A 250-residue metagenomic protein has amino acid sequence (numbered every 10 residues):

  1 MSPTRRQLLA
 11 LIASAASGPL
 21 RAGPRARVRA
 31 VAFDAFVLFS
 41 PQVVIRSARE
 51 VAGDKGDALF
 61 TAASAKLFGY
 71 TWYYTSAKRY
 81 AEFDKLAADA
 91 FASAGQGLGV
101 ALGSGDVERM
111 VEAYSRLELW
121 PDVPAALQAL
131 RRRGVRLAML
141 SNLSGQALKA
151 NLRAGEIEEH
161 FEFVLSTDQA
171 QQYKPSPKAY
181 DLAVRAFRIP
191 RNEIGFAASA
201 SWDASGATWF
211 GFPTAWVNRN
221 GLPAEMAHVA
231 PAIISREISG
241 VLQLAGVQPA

Functional and structural regions predicted by a protein language model:
M1-P24: N-terminal export signals
T4, L11-A13, Q128, L140 (+2 more regions): Asp-based, Mg2+/Mn2+-dependent phosphohydrolase catalytic module
G23-A65: Active-site neighborhood of HAD-like aspartate-dependent phosphohydrolases
R25-A26, R133-V135, F187-P190: Glycine-rich phosphate-binding loop signature in dinucleotide/nucleotide-binding domains
I45, F60, S64, D84 (+2 more regions): An amphipathic alpha-helix signature
G53-T61, L98-E108, R191: Short, surface-exposed acidic
T71-R109: A metal-dependent, Asp-based hydrolase signature
K85, L102-A138, K149: Short, acidic loop-to-helix structural element flanking the phosphoryl-transfer center in phosphate-processing enzymes
